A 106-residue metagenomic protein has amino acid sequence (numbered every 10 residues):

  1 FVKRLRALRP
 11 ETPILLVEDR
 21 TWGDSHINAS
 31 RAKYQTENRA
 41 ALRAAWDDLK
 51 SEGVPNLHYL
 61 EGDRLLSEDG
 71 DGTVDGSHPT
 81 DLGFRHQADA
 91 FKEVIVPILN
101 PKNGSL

Functional and structural regions predicted by a protein language model:
F1-L106: Alpha-helical cap/lid subdomain in secreted, periplasmic, or secretory-pathway luminal O-acyl-processing enzymes
